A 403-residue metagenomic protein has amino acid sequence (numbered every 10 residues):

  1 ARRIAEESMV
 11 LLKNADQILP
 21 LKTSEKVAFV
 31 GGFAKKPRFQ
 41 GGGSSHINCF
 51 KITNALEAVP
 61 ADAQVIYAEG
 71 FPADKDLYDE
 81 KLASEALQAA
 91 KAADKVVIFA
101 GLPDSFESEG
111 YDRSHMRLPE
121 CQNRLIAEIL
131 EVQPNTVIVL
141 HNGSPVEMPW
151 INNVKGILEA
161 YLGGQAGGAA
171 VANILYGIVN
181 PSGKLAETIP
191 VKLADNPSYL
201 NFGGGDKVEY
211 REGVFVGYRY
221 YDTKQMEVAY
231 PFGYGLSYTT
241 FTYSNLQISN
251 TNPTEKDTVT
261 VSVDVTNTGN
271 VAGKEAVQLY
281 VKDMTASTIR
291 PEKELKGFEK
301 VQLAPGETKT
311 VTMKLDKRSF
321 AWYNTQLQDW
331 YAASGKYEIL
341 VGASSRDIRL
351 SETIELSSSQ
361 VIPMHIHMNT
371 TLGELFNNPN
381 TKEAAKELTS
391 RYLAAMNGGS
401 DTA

Functional and structural regions predicted by a protein language model:
R2-A403: C-terminal non-catalytic regions of proteins with extracellular/luminal or membrane-system context
